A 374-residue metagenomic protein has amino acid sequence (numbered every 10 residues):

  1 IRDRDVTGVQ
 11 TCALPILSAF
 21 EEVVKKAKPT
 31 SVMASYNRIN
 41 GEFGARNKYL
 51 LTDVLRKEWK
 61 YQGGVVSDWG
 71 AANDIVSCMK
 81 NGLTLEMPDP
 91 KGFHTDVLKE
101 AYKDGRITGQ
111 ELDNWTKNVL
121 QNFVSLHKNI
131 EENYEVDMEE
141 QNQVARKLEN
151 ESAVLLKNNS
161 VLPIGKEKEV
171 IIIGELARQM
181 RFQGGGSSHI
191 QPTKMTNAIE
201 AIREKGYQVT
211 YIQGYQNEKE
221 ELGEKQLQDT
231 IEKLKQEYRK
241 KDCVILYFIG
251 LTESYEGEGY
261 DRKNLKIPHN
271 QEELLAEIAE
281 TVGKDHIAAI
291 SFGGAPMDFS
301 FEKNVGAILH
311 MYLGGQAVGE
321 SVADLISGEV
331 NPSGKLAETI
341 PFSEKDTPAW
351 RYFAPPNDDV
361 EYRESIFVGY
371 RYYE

Functional and structural regions predicted by a protein language model:
I1-C12: Single conserved hydrophobic/aromatic residue that forms the stacking wall/gate of nucleotide- or nucleobase-binding
V9, V24-K28, I107-T108, V161: Phosphate/pyrophosphate-binding loops at sites that engage ATP/ADP/AMP, CoA/4′-phosphopantetheine, polyphosphate
T11, V32-G44, T52-E149, I171-I173 (+1 more regions): Active-site or pore-adjacent capping/gating segments
A13-K28, L51-L55, K117-S125, A289-A295: Structured alpha-helical segments in the cores of large, soluble enzyme domains
L17-S18, G41-R46, E58-K60, W69-I75 (+2 more regions): C-terminal non-catalytic regions of proteins with extracellular/luminal or membrane-system context
V23-V24, C78, I278: Generic structural signal for hydrophobic
K25, P29-T30, T84, D285 (+1 more regions): Short acidic/polar active-site loop segments enriched in Thr and Asp
